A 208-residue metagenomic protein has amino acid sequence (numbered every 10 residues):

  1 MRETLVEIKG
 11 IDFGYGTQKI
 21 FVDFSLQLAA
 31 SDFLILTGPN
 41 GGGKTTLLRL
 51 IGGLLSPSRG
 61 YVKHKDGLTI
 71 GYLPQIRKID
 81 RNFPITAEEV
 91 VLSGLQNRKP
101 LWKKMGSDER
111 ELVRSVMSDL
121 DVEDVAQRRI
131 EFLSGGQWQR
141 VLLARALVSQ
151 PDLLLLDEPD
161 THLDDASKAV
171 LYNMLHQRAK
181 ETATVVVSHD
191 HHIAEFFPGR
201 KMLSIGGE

Functional and structural regions predicted by a protein language model:
V6, I20-D23, A126: Conserved structural motif at the start of ABC-family nucleotide-binding domains
G52: Helix-to-loop junction immediately C-terminal to a conserved catalytic motif
G106-V125: Conserved ABC ATPase "signature" region
R129-L133, Q137: Conserved ABC ATPase signature
L143: Hydrophobic anchor residue at the start of the ABC signature
Q150: Conserved catalytic motifs of ABC-family nucleotide-binding domains
L154-E158: Catalytic Walker B motif of ABC-type/P-loop ATPase nucleotide-binding domains
